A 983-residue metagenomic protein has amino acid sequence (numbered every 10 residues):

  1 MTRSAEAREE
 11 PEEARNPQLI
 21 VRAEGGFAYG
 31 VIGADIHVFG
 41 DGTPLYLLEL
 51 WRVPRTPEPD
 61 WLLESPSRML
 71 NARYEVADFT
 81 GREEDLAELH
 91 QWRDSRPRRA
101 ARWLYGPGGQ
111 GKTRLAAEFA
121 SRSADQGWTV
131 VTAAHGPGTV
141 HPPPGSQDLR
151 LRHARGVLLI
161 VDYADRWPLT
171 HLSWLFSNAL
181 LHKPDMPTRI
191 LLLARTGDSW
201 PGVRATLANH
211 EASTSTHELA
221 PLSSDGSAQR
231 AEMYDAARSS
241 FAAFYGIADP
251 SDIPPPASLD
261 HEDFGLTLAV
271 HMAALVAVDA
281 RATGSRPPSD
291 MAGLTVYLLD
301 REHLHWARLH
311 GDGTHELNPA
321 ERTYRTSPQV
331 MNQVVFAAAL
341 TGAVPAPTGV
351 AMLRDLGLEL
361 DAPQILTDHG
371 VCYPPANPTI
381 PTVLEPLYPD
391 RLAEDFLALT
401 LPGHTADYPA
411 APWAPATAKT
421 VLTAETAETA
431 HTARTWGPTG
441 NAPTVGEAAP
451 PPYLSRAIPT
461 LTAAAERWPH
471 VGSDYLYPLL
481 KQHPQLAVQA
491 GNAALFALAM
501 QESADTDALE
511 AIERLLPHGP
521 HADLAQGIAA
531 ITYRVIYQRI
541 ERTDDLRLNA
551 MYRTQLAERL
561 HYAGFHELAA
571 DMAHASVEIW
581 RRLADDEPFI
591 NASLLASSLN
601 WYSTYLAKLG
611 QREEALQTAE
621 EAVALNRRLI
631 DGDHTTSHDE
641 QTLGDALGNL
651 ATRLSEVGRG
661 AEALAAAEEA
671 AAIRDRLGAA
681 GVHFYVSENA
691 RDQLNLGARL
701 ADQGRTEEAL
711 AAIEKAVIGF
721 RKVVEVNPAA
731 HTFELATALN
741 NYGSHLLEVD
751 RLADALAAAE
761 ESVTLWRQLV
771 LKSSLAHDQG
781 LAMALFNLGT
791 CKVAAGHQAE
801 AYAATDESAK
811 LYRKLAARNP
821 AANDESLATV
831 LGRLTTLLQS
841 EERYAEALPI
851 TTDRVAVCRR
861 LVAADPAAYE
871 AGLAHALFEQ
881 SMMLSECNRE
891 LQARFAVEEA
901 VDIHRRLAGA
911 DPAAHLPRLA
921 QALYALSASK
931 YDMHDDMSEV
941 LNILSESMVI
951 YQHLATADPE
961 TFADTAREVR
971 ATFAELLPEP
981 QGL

Functional and structural regions predicted by a protein language model:
M1-L172, M186-R195, A212-S223, A231 (+4 more regions): Walker A/P-loop phosphate-binding element recognition
T56-P57, W61, M69, A179-L192 (+5 more regions): Amphipathic alpha-helical segments of the small helical/lid subdomains adjacent to P-loop NTPase cores
Q110-G111, G136-V140, A164-T170, G197-W200 (+6 more regions): Short acidic, S/G/P-rich loop/turn micro-motifs used as interaction or catalytic elements
H305-E425, G446-R467, D474-Q489, A493 (+2 more regions): C-terminal leucine-rich, beta-strand-based interaction scaffolds used for sensing/assembly
G437-T444, H470-E725, A729-T764, V770 (+4 more regions): Leucine-rich, hydrophobic repeat-scaffold detector
D544, I590, H634-H638, F684 (+10 more regions): Structural signature of alpha-solenoid helical repeat scaffolds
S603, S927-D935, V969-L983: Alpha-helical linker/edge segments of TPR/alpha-solenoid repeat scaffolds and analogous pre-/post-domain helices
L941-T956: TPR/TPR-like (Sel1-like) alpha-helical repeat modules
